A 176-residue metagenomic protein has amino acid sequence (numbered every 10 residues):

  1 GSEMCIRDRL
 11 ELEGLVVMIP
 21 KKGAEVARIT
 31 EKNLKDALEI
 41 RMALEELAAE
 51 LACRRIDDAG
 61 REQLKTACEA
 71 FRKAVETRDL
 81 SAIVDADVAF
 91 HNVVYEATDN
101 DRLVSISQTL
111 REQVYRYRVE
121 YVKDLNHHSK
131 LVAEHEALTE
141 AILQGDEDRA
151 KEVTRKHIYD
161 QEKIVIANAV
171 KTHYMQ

Functional and structural regions predicted by a protein language model:
S2, I6-E50, R54, A59 (+1 more regions): Short linear motifs at protein or domain termini
R7-L10, V16, V26, L64 (+5 more regions): Hydrophobic packing within well-folded, soluble alpha/beta domains
E11-V17, L110-E112, N126-H128: Mobile beta-alpha loop/short-helix "lid" or hinge segments that flank ligand
N33, D57-G60, D79-I83, D99 (+3 more regions): Residue-level recognition of alpha-helical structural elements
A37, L64, I83, D87 (+5 more regions): Hydrophobic packing residues in well-ordered alpha-helices of helical domains and bundles
I40-I56, A86-L125, Q161-V165: Hydrophobic, amphipathic alpha-helical faces that serve as interaction scaffolds
E46, K65-R72, T77, E112 (+1 more regions): C-terminal all-alpha effector/ligand-binding and dimerization domain of prokaryotic HTH-type transcriptional repressors
